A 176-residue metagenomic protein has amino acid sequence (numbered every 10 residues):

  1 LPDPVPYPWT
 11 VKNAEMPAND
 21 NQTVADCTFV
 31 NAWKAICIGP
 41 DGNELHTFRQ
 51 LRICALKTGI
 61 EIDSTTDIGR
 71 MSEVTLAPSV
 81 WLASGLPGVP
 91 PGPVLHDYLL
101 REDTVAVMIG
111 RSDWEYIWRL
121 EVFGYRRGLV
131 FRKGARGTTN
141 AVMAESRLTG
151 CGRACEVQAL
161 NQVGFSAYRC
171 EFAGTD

Functional and structural regions predicted by a protein language model:
L1-D176: Extracellular/periplasmic carbohydrate-active domains that bind, remodel, or depolymerize complex polysaccharides
